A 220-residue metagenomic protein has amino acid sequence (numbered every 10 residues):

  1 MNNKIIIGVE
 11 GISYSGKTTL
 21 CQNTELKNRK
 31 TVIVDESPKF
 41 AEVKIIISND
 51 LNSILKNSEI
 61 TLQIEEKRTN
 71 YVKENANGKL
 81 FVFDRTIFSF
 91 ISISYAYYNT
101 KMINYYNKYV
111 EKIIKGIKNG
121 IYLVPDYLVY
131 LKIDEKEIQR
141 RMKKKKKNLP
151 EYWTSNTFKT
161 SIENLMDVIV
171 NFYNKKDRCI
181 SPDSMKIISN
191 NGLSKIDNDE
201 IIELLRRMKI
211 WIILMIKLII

Functional and structural regions predicted by a protein language model:
M1-K4: Phosphate-binding P-loop
V9: Hydrophobic anchor at the beta1->P-loop junction of P-loop NTPases
I12: P-loop (Walker A) phosphate-binding loop of NTP-binding proteins
S15: ATP-binding Walker
T18: Walker A/P-loop
Q22-N70: Conserved substrate/cofactor phosphate-moiety recognition/catalytic segment in nucleotide-dependent phosphotransferases
K73, F83-N148: ATP-dependent NMP and nucleoside kinases share a basic, alpha-helical "lid"
K143-I220: NTP-dependent small-molecule kinase module
